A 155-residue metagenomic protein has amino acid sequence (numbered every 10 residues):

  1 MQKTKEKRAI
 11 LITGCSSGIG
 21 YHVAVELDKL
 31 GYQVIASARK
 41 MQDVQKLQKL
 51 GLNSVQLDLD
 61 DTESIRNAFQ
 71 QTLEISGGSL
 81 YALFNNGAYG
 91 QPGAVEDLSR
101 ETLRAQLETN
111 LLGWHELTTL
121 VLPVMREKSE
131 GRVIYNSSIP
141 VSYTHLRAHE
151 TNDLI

Functional and structural regions predicted by a protein language model:
S16-S17: Conserved glycine-rich cofactor-binding loop
G51-E63: Rossmann-fold cofactor-recognition segment
S54, L98, Q106-L107: A hydrophobic alpha-helix adjacent to the NAD(P)-binding/active-site core of NAD(P)-dependent oxidoreductases, strongly
N86-Q91: Conserved NAD(P)H cofactor-binding loop of Rossmann-fold oxidoreductase domains
A94-V95, T102-R104: Substrate-binding pocket helix/loop in short-chain dehydrogenase/reductase
T118-T119: A short, exposed helix-loop element centered on a Lys and neighboring polar residues
T144-T151: Conserved small/polar residues in nucleotide/adenosyl-binding loops
